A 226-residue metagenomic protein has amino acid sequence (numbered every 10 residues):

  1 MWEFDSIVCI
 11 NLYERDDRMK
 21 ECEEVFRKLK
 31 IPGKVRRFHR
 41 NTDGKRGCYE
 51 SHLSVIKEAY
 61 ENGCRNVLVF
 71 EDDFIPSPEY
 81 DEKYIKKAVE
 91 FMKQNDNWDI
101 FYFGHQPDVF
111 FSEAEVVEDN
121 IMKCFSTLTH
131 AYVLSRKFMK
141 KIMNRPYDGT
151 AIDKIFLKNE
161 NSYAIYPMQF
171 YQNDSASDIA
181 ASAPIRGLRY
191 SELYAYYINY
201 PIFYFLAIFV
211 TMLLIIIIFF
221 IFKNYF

Functional and structural regions predicted by a protein language model:
M1-F70, F74-F226: An acidic/histidine-cluster motif and surrounding catalytic segment that typifies divalent-metal-assisted enzyme active
